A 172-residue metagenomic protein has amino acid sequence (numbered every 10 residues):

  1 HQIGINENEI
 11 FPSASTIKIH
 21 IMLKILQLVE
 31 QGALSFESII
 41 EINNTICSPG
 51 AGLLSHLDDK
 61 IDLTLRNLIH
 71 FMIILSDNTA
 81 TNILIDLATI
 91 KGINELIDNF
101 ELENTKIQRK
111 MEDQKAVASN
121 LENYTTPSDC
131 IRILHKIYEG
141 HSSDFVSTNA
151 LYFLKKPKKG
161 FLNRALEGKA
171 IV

Functional and structural regions predicted by a protein language model:
H1-N8: A short, well-structured edge-of-sheet supersecondary motif
F11-I40, M72: Active-site SXXK
L23-Q31, I74, D86, R132-E139: Short glycine/serine- and small hydrophobic-enriched flexible loop segments
Q31-L57: Short, glycine/proline-biased beta-turn/loop segments that scaffold the active-site neighborhood
C47-N82, I90, N123: Conserved catalytic neighborhood of penicillin-recognizing serine enzymes
N82-H141: Mid-domain, small-residue-enriched loop/turn segments at the edges of structured enzyme/sensor domains
F153-K158: Small-residue-rich helix-loop
L162-V172: Short, Gly/Ser/Thr-enriched beta-strand-loop segments that form substrate-interacting elements of hydrolase/peptidase
